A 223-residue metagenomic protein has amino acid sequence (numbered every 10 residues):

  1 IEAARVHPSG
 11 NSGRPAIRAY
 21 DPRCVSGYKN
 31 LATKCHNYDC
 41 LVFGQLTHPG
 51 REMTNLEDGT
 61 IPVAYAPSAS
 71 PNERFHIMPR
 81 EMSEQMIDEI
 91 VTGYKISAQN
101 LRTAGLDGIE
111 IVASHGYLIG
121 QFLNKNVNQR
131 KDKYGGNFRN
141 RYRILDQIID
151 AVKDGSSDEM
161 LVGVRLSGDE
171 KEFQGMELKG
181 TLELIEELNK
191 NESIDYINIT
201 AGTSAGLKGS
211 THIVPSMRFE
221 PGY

Functional and structural regions predicted by a protein language model:
I1-Y223: Flavin-dependent oxidoreductase catalytic cores
